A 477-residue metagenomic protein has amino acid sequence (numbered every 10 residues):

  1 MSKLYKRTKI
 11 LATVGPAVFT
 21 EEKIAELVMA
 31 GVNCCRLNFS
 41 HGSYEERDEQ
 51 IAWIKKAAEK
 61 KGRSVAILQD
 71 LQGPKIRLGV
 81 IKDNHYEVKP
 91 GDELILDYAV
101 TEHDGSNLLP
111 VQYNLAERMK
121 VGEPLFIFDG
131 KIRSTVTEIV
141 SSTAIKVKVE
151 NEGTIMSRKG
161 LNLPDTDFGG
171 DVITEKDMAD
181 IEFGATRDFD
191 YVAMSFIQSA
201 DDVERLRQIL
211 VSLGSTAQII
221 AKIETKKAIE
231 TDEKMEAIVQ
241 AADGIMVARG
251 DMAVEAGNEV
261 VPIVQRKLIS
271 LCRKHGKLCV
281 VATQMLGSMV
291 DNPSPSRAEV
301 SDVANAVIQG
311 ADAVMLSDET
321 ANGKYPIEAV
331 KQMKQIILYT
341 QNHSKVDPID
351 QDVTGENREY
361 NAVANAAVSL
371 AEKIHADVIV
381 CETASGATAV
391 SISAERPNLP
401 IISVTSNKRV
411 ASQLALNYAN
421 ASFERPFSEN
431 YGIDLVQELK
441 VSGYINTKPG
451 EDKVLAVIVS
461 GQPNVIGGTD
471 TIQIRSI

Functional and structural regions predicted by a protein language model:
M1-I477: Non-catalytic helical/linker scaffolds that mediate oligomerization, partner binding, and domain coupling around large
